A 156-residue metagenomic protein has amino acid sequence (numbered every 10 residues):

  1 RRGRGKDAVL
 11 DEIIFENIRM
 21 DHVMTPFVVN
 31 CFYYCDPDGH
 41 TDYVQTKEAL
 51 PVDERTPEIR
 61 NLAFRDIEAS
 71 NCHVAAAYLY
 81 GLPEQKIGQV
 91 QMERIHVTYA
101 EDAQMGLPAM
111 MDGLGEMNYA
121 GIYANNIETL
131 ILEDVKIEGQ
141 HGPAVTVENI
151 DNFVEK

Functional and structural regions predicted by a protein language model:
R1-K156: Extracellular/periplasmic carbohydrate-active domains that bind, remodel, or depolymerize complex polysaccharides
